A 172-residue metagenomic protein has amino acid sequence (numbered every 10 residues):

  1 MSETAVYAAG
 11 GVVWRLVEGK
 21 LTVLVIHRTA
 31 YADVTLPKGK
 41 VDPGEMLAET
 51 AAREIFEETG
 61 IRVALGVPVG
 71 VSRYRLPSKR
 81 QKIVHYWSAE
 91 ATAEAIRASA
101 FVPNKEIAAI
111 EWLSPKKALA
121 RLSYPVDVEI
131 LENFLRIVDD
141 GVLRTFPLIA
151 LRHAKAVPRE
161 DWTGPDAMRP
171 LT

Functional and structural regions predicted by a protein language model:
M1-V23, V142-I149: Conserved N-terminal beta-strand and adjoining loop/helix that marks the start of the Nudix/MutT-like hydrolase domain
V13, V25-H27, Y86-E90, W112 (+1 more regions): Short, well-ordered beta-strand micro-motif
L16-E18, A30, K155: Short, glycine/serine-rich, charged loops/turns that create anion-binding and catalytic segments at active sites
I26-Y31, N104: Short, solvent-exposed aromatic-acidic interface loops
T35-P37: A short gly/proline-enriched turn/hairpin at secondary-structure junctions
G39-E129: Unchanged
V126-T145: Charged phosphate-binding loop/patch that engages nucleotide di/tri-phosphates or the phosphate backbone of nucleic
R144-T172: Active-site-proximal alpha-helix that buttresses catalytic centers in soluble enzyme cores
